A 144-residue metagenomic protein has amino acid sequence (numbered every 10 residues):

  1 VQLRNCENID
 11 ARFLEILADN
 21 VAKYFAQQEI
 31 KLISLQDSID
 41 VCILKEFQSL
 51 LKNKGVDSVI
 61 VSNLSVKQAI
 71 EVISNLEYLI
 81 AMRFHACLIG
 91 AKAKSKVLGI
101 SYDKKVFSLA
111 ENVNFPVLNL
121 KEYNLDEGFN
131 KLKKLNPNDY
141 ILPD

Functional and structural regions predicted by a protein language model:
V1-D144: Active-site anion-handling motifs in enzyme catalytic cores
